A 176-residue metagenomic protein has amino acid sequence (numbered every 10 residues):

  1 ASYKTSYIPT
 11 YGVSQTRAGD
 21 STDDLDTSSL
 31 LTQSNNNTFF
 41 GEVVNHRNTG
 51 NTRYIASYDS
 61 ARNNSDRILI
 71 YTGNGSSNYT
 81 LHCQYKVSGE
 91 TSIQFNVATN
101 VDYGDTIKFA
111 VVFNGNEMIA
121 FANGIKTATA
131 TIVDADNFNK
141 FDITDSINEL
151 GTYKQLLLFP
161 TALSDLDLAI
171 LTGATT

Functional and structural regions predicted by a protein language model:
A1, T72-I132: Extracellular glycan-interaction surfaces
A1-Q33, Q155-L166, T175: Extracellular polysaccharide-targeting segments
A1-S2, T38-R47, F121, S146-T175: Extracellular, beta-strand-rich glycan-interacting domains
V13-D23, S60-R62, Q84-S92: Extracellular beta-rich ligand/substrate-recognition surface
R17-D20, F40, K108: Catalytic cores of nucleotide-enabled group-transfer and carboxylate-activating enzymes in metabolic and assembly-line
T27-F39, A98-D105, S146-T152: Extracellular/lumenal carbohydrate-interaction signature centered on repeated Trp-anchored short motifs
G50-T72, H82-K86, A169-G173: Aromatic-rich beta-strand patches that line glycan-recognition/binding surfaces of extracellular proteins
T127-K154: Flexible glycan-contacting loops in extracellular carbohydrate-active proteins
